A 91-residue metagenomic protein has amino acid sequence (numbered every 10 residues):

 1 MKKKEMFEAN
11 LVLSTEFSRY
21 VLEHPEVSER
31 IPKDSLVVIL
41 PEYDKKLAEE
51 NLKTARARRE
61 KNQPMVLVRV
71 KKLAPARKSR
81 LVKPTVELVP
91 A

Functional and structural regions predicted by a protein language model:
M1-A91: Terminal, compositionally biased segments used for targeting/anchoring and flexible tails
